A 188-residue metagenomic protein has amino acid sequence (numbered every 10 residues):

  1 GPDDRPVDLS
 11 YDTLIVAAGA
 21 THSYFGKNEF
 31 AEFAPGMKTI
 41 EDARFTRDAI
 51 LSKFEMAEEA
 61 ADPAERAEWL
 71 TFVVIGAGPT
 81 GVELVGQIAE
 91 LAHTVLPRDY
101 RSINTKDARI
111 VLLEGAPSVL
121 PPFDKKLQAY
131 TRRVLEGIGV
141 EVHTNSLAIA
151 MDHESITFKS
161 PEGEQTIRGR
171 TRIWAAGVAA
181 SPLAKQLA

Functional and structural regions predicted by a protein language model:
G1-T71, L91, E162, I173: FAD-binding core/adjacent interface of flavoenzyme oxidoreductases
G19-H22, V85, V178-A179: Short glycine-rich anion-binding loops that position phosphate/pyrophosphate groups of nucleotides and phosphorylated
I75-G78: Glycine-rich Rossmann-fold phosphate-binding loop(s) that bind the pyrophosphate of adenine dinucleotide cofactors
G81-V82: N-terminal Rossmann-fold NAD(P) dinucleotide-binding loop
A89-A188: A Rossmann-like FAD-binding core segment of flavoenzymes
